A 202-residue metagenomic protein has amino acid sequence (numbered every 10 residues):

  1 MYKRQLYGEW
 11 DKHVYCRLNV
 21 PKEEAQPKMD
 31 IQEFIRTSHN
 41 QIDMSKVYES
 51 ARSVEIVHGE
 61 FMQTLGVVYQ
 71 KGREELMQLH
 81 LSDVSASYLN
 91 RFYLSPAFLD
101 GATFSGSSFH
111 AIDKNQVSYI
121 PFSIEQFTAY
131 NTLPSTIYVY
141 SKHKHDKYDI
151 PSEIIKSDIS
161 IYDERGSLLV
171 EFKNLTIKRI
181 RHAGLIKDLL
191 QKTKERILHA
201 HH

Functional and structural regions predicted by a protein language model:
K3-H202: Acyl-thioester-processing domains in fatty-acid/polyketide/NRPS systems
